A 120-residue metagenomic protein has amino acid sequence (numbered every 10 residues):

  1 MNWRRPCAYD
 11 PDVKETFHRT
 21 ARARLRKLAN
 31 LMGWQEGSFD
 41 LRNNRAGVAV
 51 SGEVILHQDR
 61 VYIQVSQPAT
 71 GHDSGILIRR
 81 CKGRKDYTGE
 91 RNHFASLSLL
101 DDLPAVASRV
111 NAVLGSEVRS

Functional and structural regions predicted by a protein language model:
M1-L56: Negatively charged, low-complexity tracts enriched in Asp/Glu with abundant Ser/Thr
M1-R5, A112-S120: Short intrinsically disordered terminal tails
D12, A105, R109-A112, E117: Detector for intrinsically disordered, low-structure N-terminal pre-sequences
R26-N30, G83-R84, A95, V113: General helical structural elements
H57-S108: Intrinsically disordered, low-complexity regulatory segments enriched in Ser/Thr/Pro and charged residues
